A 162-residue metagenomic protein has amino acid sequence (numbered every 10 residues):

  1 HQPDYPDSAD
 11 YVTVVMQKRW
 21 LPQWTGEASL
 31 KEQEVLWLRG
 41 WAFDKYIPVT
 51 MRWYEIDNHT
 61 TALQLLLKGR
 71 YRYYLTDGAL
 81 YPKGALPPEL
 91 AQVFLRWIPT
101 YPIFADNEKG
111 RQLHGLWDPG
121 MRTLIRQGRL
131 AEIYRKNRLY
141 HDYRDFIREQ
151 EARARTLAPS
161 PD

Functional and structural regions predicted by a protein language model:
H1-L30, G40-F43, E89-L95: Acidic, polar ligand-binding/catalytic clefts
H1-Q2, K31, H59-G84: Short helices/loops that flank or line small-molecule/ion binding pockets
Y5-V12, P82, L86-M121, H141-P159: Periplasmic-binding protein-like
T13, L36-L38, Y74-T76: Structural recognition of the beta-strand scaffold that forms the well-ordered cores of secreted hydrolase catalytic
K18-L21, K31-W37, F104-H141: Extended ligand-binding regions for polar small-molecule ligands
K31, P48-M51, L86: Short, structured coil segments at secondary-structure junctions
W41-D57, M121-D162: Ligand-binding clefts/hinges and TM-proximal coupling segments of bilobed small-molecule sensing domains
T50-L65, Q92: Short beta-strand-to-loop elements that line the ligand-binding cleft of bilobed periplasmic-binding protein-like
